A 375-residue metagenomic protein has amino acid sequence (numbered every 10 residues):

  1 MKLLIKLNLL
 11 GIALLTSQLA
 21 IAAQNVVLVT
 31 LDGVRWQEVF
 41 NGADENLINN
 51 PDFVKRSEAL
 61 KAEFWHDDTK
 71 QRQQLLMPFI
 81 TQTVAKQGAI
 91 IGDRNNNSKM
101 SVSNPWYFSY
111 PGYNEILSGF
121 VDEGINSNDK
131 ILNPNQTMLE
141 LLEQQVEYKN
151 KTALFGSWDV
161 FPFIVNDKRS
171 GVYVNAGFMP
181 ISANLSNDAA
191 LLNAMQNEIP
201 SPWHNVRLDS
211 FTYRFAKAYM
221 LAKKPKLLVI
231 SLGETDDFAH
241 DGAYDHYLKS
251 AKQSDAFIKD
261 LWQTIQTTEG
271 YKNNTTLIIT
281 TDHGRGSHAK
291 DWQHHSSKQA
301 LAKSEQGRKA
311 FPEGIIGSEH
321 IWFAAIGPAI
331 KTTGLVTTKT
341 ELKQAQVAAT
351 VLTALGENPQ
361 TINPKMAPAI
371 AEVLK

Functional and structural regions predicted by a protein language model:
S17-L19: N-terminal signal peptide c-region/cleavage motif recognized by signal peptidases
V27-L28, W36, D255-S304, V351: Metal-dependent active-site segment of extracytoplasmic phospho-/sulfohydrolases and closely related
Q37, N41-W106: Short, structured active-site-proximal loop/turn typified by the sulfatase FGly-forming signature C/S-X-P-X-R
F64-Q71, I125-D129, Y244-L248, R308-P312 (+2 more regions): Active-site rim elements
Y113-G119, K298-L355: Substrate-binding rim/cap in mid-to-C-terminal beta-strand-loop elements of soluble/periplasmic
S118-I131, S170-H204, L208, K303-P312: Acidic, His- and aromatic-enriched active-site or binding-groove loops in soluble protein domains that engage sugars
D167-R169, A216-D260: Active-site His/acidic residue clusters
K339-L342, L355-K375: Polar, surface-exposed loop/tail segments that function as active-site lids or cofactor/substrate-recognition elements
